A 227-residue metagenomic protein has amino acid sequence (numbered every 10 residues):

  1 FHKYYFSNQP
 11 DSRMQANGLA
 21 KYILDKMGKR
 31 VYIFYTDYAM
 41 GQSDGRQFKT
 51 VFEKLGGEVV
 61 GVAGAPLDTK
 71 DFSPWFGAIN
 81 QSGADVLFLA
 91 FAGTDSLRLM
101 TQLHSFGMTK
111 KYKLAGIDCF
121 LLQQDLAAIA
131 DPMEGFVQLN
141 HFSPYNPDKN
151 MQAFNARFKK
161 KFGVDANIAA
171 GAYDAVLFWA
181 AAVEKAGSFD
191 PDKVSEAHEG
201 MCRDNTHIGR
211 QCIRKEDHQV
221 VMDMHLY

Functional and structural regions predicted by a protein language model:
F1-Y227: Extracytosolic ligand-binding ectodomains
